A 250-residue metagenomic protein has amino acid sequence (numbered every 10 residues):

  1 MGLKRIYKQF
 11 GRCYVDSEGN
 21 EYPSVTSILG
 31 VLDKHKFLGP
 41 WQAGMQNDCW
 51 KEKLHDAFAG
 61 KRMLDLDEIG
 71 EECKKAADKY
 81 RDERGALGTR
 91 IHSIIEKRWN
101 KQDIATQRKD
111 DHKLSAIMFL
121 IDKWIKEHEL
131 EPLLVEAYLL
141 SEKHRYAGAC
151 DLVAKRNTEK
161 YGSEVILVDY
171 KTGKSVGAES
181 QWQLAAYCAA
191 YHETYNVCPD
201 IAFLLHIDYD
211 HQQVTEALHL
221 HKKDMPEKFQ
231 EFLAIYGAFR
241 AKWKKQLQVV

Functional and structural regions predicted by a protein language model:
M1-A147: Metal-dependent nuclease catalytic cores that hydrolyze phosphodiester bonds in DNA/RNA, characterized by
D111, L139-V249: Nucleic-acid nuclease catalytic cores
